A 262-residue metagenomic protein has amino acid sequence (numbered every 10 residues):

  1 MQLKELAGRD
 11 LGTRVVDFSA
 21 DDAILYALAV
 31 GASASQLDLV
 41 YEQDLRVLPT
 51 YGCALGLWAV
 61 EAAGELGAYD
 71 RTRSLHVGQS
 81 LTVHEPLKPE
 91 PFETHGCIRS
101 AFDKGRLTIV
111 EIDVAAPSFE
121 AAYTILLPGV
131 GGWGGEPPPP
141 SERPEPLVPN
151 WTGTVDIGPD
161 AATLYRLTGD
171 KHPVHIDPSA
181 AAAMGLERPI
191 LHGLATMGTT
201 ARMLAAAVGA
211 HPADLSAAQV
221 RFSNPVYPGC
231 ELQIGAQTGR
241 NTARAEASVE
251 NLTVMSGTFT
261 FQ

Functional and structural regions predicted by a protein language model:
M1-G8, L55-L57, S74-G153, P228-G229 (+1 more regions): HotDog/MaoC-like acyl-thioester-processing domains
M1-P91: Hydrophobic, proline/glycine-rich low-complexity stretches
Q2-V40, P144-T196, M203-A206: A contiguous, surface-exposed recognition patch within enzymatic or periplasmic domains that forms
S19, H84, D156-G158, S223 (+1 more regions): A structural detector for beta-sheet-dominated domains
L39, R106, P212-D214: Short, surface-exposed helix-loop/turn micro-motifs enriched in polar/charged residues
V47-T50, L164, N224-C230: Short, solvent-exposed polar/charged micro-motifs at secondary-structure junctions
P128, G169, P225: Residues that form or immediately flank small-molecule/cofactor binding pockets and catalytic motifs
S179-N241, E246-S256: Catalytic-pocket segment enriched in acidic/His residues
